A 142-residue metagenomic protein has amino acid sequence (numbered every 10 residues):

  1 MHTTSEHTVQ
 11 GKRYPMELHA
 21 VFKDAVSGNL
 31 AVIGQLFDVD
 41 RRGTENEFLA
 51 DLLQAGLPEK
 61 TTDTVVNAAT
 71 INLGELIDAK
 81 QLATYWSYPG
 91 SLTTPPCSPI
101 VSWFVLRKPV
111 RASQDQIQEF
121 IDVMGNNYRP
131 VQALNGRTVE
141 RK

Functional and structural regions predicted by a protein language model:
M1-K142: Alpha-carbonic anhydrase
